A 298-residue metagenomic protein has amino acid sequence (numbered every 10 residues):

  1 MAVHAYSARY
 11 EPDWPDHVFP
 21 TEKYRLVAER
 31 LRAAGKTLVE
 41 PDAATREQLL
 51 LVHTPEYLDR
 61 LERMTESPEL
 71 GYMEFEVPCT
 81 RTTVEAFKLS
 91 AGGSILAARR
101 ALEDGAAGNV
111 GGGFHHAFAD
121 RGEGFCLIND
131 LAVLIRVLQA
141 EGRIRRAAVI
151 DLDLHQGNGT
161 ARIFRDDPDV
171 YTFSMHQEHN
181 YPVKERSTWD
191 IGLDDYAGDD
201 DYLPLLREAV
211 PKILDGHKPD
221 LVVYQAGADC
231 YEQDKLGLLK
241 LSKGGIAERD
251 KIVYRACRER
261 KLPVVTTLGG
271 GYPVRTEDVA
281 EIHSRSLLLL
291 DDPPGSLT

Functional and structural regions predicted by a protein language model:
M1-T298: HDAC/HDAC-like amidohydrolase catalytic core signature
